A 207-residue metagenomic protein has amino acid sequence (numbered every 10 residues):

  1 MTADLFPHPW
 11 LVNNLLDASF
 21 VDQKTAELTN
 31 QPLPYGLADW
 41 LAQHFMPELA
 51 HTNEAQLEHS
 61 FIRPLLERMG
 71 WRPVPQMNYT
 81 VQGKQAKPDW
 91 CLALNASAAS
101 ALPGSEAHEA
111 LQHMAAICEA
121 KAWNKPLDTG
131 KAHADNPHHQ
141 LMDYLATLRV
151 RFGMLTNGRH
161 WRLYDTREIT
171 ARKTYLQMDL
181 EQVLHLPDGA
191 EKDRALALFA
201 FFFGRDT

Functional and structural regions predicted by a protein language model:
M1-F152, T166-Q177, E181-A197: A short, conserved, highly charged catalytic patch centered on acidic carboxylates
H160-L163: Amphipathic alpha-helical scaffolding segments
F202-T207: Short, intrinsically disordered, charge-balanced linker/junction segments flanking boundaries in proteins
